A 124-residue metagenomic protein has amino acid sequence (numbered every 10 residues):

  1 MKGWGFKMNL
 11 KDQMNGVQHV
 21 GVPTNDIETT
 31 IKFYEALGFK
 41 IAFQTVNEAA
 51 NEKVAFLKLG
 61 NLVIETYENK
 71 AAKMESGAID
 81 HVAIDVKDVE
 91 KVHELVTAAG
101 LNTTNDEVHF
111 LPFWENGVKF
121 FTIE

Functional and structural regions predicted by a protein language model:
K2-K11, E94-E124: Vicinal oxygen chelate
K2-T29, I79-V82: N-terminal beta-strand motif that seeds the catalytic metal site of vicinal oxygen chelate
M14-N15, V22-V63: Core segments of cupin and vicinal oxygen chelate
D26-I27, V86-E90: Helix N-cap motif at beta-to-alpha junctions
T30-F33, V92-V96: Hydrophobic side chains in well-ordered alpha-helices
Q44-N47, N69-K70, V108-F113: Short, solvent-exposed loop/turn elements at beta->coil junctions and helix N-caps that rim active or binding pockets
K53-A55, D80, G117-F121: Short beta-strand micro-motifs in enzyme catalytic cores
